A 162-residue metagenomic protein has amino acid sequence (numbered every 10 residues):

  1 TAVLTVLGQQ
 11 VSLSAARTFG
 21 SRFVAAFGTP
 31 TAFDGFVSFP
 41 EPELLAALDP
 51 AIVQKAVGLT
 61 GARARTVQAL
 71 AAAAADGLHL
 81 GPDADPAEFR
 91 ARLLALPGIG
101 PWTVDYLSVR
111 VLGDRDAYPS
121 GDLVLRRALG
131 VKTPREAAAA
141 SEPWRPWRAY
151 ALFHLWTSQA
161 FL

Functional and structural regions predicted by a protein language model:
T1-L162: HhH-family (HhH-GPD) DNA N-glycosylase catalytic core used in base-excision repair
